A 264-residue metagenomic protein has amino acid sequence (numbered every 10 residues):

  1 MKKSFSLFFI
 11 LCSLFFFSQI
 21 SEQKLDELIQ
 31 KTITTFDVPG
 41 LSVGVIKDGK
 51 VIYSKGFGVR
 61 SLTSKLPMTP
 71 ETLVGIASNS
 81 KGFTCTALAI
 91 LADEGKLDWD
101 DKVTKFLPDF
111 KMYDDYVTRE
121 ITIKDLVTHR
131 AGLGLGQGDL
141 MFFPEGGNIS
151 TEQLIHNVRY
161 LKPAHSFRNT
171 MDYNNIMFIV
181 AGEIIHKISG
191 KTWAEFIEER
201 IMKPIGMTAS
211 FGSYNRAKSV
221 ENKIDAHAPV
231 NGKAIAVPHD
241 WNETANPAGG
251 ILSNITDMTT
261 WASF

Functional and structural regions predicted by a protein language model:
M1-E22: Bacterial Sec-dependent N-terminal signal peptides
I20-I76, K96-D98, H156-L161, I235-A236: Short, conserved catalytic-motif segment at the N-terminal edge
K24, G40, D98-K102, T118 (+1 more regions): Alpha-helix N-cap and coil->helix boundary residues
D26-I29, V43, G49, L73-V103 (+2 more regions): Active-site SXXK
S61, D115-F264: Short, surface-exposed loop or secondary-structure junction motifs that flank catalytic or metal-binding residues
W99-D114, I205: Short, glycine/proline-biased beta-turn/loop segments that scaffold the active-site neighborhood
